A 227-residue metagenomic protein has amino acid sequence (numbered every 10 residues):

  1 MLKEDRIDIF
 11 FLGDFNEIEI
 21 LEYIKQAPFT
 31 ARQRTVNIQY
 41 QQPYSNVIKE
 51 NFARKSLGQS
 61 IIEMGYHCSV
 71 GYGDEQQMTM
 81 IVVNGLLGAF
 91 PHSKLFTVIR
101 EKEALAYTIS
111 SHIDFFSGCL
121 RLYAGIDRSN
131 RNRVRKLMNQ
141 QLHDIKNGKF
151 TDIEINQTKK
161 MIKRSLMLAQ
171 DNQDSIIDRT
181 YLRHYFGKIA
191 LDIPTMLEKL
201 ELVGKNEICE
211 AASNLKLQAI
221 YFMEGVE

Functional and structural regions predicted by a protein language model:
M1-V36, V70-G71, T79, E101-E227: Charge-rich, well-structured scaffold segments of protease-associated domains
R6, R34-K94, M223: His/Glu-based metal-binding/catalytic segments typifying zinc-dependent metallopeptidases
